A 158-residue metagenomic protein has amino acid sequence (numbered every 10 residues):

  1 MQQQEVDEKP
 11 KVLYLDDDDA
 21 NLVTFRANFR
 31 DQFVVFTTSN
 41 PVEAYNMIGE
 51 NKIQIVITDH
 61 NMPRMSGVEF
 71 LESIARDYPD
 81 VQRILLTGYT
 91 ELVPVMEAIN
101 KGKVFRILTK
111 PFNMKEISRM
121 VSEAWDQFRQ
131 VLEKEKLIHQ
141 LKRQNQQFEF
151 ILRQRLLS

Functional and structural regions predicted by a protein language model:
M1-K11, L132, K136-S158: Non-catalytic signal-transmission and effector/linker regions of two-component phosphorelay proteins
D7-A20, T24-F29, V56-I57: Conserved acidic segment of CheY-like receiver
T37-I55: Acidic, metal-coordinating helix/loop segments flanking the phosphotransfer/catalytic sites of two-component signaling
S39-N40, S66-E69: Acidic catalytic/metal-coordinating carboxylates
M62: Receiver (REC) domain active-site loop signature in two-component systems and cognate sites in sensor histidine kinases
E69, T90-I107: Alpha4 helix (beta4-alpha4-beta5 surface) of REC/receiver domains from two-component response regulators
F112-V121, W125: C-terminal output helix
